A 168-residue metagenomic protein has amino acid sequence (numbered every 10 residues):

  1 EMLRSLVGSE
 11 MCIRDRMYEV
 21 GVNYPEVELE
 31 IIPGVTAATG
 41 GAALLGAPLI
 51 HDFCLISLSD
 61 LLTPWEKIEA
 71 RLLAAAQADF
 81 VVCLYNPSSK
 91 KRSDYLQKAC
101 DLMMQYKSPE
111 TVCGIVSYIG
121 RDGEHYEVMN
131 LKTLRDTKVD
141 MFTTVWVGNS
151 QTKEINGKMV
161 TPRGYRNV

Functional and structural regions predicted by a protein language model:
E1-G8, C12-I13: Single conserved hydrophobic/aromatic residue that forms the stacking wall/gate of nucleotide- or nucleobase-binding
S9, R16, P33-T39, T143-W146: Short alpha-helices
R14-V20, C100: Short, well-ordered amphipathic alpha-helices
E19-G41, H51-S59: Short, acidic/small-residue loops that bind anionic groups at enzyme active sites
G34, L72, A78-V81: Active-site beta-loop-alpha substructure in enzyme catalytic cores, prototypically the cysteine-centered nucleophile
A42-L45, I50-A76, K91-A99: Anionic-ligand binding region
Q77-V168: A contiguous loop/helix-start segment that scaffolds small-molecule binding in enzyme catalytic cores
